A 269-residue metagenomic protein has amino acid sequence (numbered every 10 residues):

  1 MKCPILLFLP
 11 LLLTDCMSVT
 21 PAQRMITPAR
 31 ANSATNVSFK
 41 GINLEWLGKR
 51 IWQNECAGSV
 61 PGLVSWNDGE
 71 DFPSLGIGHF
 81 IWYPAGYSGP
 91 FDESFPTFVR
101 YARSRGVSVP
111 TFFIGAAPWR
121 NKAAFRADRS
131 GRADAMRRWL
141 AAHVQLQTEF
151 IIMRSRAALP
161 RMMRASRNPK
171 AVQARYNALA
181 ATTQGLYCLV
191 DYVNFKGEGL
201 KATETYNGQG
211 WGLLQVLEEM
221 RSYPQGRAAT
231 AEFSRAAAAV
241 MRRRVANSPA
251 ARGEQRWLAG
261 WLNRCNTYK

Functional and structural regions predicted by a protein language model:
K2-L7: Sec-dependent signal peptide recognition, specifically the positively charged N-region followed immediately by
V19, M25-K269: Cell-wall polysaccharide-cleaving catalytic domain and substrate-binding groove, primarily in peptidoglycan/chitin
